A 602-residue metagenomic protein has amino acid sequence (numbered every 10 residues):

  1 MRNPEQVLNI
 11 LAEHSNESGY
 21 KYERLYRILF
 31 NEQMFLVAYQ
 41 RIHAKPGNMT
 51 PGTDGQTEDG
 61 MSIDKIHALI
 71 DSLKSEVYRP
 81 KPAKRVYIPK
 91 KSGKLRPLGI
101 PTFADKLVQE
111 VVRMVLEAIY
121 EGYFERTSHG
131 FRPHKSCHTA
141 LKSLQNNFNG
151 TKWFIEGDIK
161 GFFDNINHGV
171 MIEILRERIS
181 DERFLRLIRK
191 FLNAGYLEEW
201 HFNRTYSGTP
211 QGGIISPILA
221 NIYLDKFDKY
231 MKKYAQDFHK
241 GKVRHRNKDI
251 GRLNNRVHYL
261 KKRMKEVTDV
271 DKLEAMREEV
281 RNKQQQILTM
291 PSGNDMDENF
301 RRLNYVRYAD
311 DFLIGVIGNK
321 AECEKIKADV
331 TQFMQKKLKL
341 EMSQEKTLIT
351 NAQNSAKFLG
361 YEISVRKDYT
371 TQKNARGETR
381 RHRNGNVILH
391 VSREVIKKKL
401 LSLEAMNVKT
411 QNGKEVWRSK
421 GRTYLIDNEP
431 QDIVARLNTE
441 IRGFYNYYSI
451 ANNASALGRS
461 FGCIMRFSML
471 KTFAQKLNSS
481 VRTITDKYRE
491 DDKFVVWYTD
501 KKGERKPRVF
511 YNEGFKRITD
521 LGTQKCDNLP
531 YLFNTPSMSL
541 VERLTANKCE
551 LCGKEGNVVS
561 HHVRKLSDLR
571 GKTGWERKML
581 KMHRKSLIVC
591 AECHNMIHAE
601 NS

Functional and structural regions predicted by a protein language model:
M1-S602: Non-catalytic terminal/accessory segments
